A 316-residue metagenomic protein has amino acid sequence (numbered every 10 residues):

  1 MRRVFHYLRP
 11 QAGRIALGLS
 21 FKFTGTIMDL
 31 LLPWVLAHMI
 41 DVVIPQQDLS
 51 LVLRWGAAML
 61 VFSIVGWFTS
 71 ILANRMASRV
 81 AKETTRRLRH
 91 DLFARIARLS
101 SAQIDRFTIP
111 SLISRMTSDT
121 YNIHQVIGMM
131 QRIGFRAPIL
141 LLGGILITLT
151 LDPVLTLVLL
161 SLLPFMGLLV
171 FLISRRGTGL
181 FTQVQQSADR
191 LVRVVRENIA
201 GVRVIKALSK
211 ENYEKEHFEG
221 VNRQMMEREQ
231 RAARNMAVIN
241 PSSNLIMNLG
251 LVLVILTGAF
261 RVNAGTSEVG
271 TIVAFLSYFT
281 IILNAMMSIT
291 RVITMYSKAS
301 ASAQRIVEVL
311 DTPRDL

Functional and structural regions predicted by a protein language model:
M1-L32, L36, I44-L60, V65 (+13 more regions): Membrane-integrated ABC transporters
R9-A12, R98-A102, S118-Q131, F135 (+5 more regions): An intracellular "coupling" helix at the cytosolic face of ABC transporter transmembrane type-1 domains
P10, R14-I27, F68, M129-V184 (+1 more regions): Transmembrane helices of ABC transporter permease
L19, F23-W34, S63-I71, N122-V126 (+6 more regions): Hydrophobic alpha-helical transmembrane bundles that constitute the permease/transmembrane domains of multi-pass
L32-L36, A57, A73, A77 (+10 more regions): Hydrophobic/aromatic residues in alpha-helical transmembrane segments
D48-L51, I147-S161, R231-Q304, V309-L310: Helix-loop-helix
L72-E83, R87, D91, T150 (+2 more regions): Cytoplasmic juxtamembrane "membrane-exit" helices immediately C-terminal to transmembrane segments
